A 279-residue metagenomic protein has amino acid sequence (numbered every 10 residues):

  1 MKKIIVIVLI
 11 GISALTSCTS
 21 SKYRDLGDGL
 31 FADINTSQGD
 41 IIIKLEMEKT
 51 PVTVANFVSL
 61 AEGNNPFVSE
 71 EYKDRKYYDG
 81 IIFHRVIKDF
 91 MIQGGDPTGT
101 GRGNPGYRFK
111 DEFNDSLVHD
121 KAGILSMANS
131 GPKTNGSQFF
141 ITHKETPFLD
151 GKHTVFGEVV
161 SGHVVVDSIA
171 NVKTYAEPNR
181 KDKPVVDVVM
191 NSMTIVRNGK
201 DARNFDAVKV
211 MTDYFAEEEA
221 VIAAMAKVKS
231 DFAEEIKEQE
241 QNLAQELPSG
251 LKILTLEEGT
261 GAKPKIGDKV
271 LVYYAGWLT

Functional and structural regions predicted by a protein language model:
I4-S13: Sec-dependent N-terminal signal peptides
L15-T279: Cross-family detector of peptidyl-prolyl cis-trans isomerase
